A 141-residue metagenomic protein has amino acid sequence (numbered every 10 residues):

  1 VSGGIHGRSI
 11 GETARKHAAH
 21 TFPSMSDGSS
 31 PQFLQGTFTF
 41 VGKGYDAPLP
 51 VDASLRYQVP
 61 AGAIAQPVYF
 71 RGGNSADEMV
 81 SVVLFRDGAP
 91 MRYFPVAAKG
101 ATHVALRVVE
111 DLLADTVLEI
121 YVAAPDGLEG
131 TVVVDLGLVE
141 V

Functional and structural regions predicted by a protein language model:
G4-G11, R15-V141: Beta-strand-centric surfaces of beta-sandwich/beta-rich domains
